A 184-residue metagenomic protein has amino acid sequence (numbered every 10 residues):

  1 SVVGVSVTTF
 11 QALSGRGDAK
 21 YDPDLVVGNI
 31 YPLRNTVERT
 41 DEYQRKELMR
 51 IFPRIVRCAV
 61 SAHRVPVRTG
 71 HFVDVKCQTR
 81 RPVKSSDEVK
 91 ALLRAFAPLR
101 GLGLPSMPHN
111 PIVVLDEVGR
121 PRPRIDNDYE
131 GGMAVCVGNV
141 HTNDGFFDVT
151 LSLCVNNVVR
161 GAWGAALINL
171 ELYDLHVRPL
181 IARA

Functional and structural regions predicted by a protein language model:
S1-V2, Y173: Alpha-helical support elements that line or immediately flank enzyme active sites and cofactor-binding pockets
V3-T150: C-terminal substrate-binding/catalytic lobe of Rossmann-fold NAD(P)-dependent oxidoreductases
Y129-A184: NAD(P)-dependent Rossmann-like dehydrogenase/reductase catalytic/cofactor-binding core
